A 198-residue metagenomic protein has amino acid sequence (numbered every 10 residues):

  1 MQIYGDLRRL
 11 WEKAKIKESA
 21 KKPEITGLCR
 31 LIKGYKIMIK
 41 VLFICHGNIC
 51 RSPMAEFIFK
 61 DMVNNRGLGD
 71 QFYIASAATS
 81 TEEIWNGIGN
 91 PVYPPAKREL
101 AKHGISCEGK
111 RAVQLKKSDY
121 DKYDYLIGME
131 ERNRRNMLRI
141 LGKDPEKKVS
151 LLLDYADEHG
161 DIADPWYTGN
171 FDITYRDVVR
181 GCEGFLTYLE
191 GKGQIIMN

Functional and structural regions predicted by a protein language model:
M1-L10, T26: Intrinsically disordered, low-complexity proline-rich regions
R8-K15, I32-K122, T187-N198: Conserved active-site segments centered on acidic
W11, A20, D119, Y125 (+1 more regions): Phosphate-binding/catalytic loops
S52, M129-E130: Replace "coordinates the UDP/GDP/TDP-sugar" with "coordinates nucleotide-activated sugar donors
